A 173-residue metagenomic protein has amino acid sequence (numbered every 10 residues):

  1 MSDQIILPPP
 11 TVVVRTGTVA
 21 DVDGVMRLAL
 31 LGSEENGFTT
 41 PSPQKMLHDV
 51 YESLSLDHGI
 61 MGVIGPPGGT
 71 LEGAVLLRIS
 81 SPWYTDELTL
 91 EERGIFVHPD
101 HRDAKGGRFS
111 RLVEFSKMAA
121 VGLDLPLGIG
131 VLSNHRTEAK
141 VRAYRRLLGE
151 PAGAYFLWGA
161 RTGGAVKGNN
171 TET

Functional and structural regions predicted by a protein language model:
M1-P9, K167-T173: Intrinsically disordered, low-complexity and often Lys/Arg-enriched segments
T11-R27: A short beta-loop-alpha structural element at the N-terminal edge of CoA-dependent acyl/N-acetyltransferase catalytic
L30-V50: Conserved GNAT-fold acetyl-CoA-binding loop/helix
Y51-V63: A short helix-loop-beta-strand connector motif used in the catalytic cores of GNAT acetyltransferases and, in some
V63, T70-S80: Conserved beta-strand in the GNAT
S81-E92, P151: A conserved beta-turn-beta hairpin within the catalytic core of GNAT-like acetyltransferases that forms part
L88-R145: Acyl-donor binding region in acyl/amide transferases
P126-T173: Active-site/acyl-donor-binding loops of N-acyltransferases
